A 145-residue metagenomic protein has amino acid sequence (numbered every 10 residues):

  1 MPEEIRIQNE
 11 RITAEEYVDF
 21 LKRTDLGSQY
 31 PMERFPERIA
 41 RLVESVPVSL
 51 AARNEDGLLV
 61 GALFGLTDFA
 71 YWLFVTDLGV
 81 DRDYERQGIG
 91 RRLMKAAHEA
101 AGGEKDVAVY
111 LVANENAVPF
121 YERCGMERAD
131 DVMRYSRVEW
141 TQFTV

Functional and structural regions predicted by a protein language model:
M1-R34, D56, V132, T144-V145: Short amphipathic alpha-helix that is part of the acyltransferase structural core
N9, T76, V112-A113: Small/polar loops that bind or transfer phosphate-bearing groups
E33, E37-D56, V60-L73, D77-G79: A conserved beta-strand-loop-helix scaffold within acyl/acetyltransferase catalytic domains
L59, R91, G103-V109, N114-V138: Conserved active-site alpha-helix within GNAT-family acetyltransferase domains
Y84, G88-A96: Conserved acetyl-CoA pyrophosphate-binding loop and the N-cap/start of the following alpha-helix in GNAT-like
